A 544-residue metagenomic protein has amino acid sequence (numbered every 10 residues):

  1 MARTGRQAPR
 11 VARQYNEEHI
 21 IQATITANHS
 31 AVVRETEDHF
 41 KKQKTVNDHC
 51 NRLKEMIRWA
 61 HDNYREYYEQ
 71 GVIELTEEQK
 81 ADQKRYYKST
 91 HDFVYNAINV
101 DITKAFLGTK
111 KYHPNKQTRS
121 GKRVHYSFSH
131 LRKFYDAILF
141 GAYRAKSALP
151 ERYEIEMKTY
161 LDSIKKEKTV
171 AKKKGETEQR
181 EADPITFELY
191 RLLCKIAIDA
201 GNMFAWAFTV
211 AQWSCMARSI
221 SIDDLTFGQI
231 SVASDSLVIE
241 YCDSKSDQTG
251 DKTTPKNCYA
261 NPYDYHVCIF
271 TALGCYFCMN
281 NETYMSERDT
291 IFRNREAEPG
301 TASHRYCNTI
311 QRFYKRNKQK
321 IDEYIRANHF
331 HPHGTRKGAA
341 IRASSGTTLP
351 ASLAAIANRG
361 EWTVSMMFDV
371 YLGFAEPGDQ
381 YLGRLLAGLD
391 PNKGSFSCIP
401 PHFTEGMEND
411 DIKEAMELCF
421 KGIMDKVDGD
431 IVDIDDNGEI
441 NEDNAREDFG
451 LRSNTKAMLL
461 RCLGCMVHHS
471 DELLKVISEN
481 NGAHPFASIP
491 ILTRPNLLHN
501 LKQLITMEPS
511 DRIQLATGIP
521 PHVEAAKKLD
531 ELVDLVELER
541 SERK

Functional and structural regions predicted by a protein language model:
M1-K544: Extended, non-catalytic subsegments within catalytic or DNA/protein-binding/adaptor domains
